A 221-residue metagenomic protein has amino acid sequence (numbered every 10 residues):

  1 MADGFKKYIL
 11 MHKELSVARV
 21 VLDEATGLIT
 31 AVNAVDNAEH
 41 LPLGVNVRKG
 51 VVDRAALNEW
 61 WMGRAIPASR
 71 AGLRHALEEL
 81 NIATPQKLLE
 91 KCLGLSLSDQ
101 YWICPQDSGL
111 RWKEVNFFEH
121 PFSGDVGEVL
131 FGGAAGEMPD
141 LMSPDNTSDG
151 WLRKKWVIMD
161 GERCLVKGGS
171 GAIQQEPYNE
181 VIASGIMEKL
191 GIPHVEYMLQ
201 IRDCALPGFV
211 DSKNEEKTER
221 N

Functional and structural regions predicted by a protein language model:
M1-L141: Regulatory N- and C-terminal appendages and interdomain linkers associated with kinase/kinase-like NTP transferase
E114-N221: Conserved ATP-binding subdomain of kinase catalytic cores across diverse folds
